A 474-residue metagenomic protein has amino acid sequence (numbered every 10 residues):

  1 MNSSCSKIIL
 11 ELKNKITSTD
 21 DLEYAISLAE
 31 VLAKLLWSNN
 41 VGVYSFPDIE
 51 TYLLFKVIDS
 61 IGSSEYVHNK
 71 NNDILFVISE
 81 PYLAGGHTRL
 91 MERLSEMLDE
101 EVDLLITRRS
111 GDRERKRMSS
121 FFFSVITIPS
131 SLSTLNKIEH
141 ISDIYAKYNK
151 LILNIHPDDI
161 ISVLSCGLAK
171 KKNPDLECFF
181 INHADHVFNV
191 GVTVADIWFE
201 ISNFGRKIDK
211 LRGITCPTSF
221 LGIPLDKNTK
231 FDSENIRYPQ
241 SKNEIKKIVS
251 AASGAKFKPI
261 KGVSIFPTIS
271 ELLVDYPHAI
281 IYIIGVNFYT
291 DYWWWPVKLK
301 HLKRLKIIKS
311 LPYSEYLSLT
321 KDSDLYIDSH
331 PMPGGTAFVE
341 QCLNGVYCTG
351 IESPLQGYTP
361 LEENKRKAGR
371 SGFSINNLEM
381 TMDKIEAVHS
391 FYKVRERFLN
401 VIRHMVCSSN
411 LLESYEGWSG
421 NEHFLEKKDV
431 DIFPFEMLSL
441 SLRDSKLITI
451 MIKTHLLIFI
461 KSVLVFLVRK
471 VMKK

Functional and structural regions predicted by a protein language model:
M1-T19, M380-K474: C-terminal amphipathic helix plus adjacent low-complexity, charged tail appended to glycosyltransferase catalytic
N2-S124, V274-Y276, K474: N-terminal subdomain of nucleotide-sugar transferases
L35-S45, T193-T218, F288-W294: A short, active-site helix/loop in glycosyltransferases that binds the activated sugar's phosphate group
L75-V77, S142-I161, E177-F180, L325-H330: Short N-terminal targeting/anchoring amphipathic segment
R89-E96, D209-K303, L311: Conserved catalytic-core segment of nucleotide-activated headgroup transferases in glycan assembly
S130-I138, N287-Y289, L305-L319, P333-G334: Conserved active-site histidine-acidic residue motif and adjacent donor-binding/catalytic loop of glycosyltransferases
A146, P312-S323, L343: Short acidic alpha-helix that forms the nucleotide-activated donor recognition element in Leloir-type transferases
L325, S329-Y392: Catalytic binding pocket for nucleotide-activated donors in carbohydrate/polymer assembly enzymes
